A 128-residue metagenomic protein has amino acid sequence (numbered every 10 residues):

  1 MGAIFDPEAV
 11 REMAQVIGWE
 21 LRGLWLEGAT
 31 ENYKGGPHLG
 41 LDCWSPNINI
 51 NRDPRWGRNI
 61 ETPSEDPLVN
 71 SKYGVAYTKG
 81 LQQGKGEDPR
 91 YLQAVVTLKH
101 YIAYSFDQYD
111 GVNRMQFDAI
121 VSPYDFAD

Functional and structural regions predicted by a protein language model:
M1-D128: Glycoside hydrolase catalytic-domain context in secreted enzymes
